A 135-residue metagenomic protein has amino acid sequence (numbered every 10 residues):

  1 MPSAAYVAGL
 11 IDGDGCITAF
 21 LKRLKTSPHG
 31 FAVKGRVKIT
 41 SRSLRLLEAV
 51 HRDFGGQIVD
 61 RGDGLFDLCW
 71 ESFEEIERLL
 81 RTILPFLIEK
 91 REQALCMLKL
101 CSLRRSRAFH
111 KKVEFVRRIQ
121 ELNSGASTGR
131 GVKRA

Functional and structural regions predicted by a protein language model:
M1-A135: Internal intein/HINT superfamily modules and their associated LAGLIDADG
